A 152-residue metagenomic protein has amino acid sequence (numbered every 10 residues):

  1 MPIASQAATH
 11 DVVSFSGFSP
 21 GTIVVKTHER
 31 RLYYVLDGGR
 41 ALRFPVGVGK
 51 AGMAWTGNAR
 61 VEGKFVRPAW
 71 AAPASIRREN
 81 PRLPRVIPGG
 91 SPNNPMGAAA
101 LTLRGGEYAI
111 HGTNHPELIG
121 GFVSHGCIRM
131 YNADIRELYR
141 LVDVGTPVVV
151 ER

Functional and structural regions predicted by a protein language model:
M1-P2: N-terminal export signals
S5-A54, F65: N-terminal secretory signal peptides
T9, G38, R43, K50-N58 (+2 more regions): Exported/periplasmic cell-wall-interacting domains
R31-Y33, R60, A109: General beta-strand recognition
